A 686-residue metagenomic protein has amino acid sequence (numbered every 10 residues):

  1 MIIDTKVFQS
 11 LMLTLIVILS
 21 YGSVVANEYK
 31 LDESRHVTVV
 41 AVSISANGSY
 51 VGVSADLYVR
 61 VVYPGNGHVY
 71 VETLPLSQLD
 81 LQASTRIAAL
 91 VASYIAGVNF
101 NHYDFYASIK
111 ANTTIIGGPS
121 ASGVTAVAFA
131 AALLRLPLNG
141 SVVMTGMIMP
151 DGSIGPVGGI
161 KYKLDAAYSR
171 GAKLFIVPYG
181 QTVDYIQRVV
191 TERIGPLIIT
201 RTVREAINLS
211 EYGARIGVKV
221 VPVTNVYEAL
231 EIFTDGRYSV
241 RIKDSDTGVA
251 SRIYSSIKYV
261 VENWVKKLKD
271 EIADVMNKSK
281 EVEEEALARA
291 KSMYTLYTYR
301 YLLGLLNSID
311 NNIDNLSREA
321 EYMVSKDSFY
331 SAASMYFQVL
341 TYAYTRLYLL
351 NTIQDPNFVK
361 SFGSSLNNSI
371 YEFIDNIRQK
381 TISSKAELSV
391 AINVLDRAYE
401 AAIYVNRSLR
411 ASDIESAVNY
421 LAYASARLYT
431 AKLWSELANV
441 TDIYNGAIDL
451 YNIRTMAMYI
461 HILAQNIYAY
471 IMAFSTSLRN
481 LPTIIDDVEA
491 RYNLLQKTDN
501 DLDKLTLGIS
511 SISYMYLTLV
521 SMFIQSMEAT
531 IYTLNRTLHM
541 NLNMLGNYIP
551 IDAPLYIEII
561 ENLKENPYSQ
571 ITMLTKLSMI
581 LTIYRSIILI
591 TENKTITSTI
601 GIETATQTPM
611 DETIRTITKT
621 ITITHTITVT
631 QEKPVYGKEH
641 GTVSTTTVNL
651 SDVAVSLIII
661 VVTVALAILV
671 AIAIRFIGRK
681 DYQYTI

Functional and structural regions predicted by a protein language model:
M1-E28, V339, A411, A424 (+6 more regions): Secretory targeting signatures
A26-D314, L347-T352, N357-L409, L421 (+4 more regions): Peripheral, non-AAA+ core regions of ATP-driven protein-machinery
H36-T38, V53-P75, I485-V488, E603-K619 (+2 more regions): Membrane-proximal envelope biogenesis segments
M147, S435-M472, L517-I531: Conserved, function-critical positions that sit in or immediately flank catalytic and ligand-binding motifs
E284-A343, Q379-S435, M472-M515, M544-S586: Amphipathic, non-membrane alpha-helical rod segments
S325-Y330, I353, L650-V653: Membrane-helix interface and helix-disruption motif detector
N351-V359, R378, I382, E436-G446 (+2 more regions): Structured alpha-helical bundle/scaffold domains in large eukaryotic membrane-trafficking regulators
L505-I549, I559-K638: Membrane-proximal extracellular "stem/stalk" segments of glycoproteins immediately N-terminal to a transmembrane helix
